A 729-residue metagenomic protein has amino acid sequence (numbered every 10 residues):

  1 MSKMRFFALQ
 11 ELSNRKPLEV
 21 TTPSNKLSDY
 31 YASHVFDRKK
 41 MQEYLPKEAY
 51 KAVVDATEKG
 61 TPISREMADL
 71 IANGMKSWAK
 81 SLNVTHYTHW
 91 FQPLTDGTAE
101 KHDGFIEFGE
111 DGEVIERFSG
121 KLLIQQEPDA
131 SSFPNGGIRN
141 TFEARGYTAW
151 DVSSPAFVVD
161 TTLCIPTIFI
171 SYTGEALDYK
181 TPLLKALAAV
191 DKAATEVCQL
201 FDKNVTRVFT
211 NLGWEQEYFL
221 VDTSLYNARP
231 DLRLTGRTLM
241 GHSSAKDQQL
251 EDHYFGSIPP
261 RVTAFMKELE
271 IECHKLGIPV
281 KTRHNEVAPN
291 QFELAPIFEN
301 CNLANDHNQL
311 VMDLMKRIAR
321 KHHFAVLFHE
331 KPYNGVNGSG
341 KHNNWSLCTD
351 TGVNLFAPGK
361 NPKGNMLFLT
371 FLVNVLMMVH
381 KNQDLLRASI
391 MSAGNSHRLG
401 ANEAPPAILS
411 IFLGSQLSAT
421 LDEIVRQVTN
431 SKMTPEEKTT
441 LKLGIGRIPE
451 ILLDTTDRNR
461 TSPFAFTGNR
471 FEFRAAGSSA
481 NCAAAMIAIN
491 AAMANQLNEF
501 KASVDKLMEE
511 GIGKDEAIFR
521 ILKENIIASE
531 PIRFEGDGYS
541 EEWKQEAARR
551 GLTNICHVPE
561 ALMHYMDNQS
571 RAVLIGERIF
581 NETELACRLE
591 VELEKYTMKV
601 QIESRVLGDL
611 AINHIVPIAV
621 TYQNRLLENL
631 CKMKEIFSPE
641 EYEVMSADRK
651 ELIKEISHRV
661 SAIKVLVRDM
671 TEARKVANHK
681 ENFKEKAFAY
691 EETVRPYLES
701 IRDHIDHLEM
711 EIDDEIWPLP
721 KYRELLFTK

Functional and structural regions predicted by a protein language model:
S2-S24, T141-S154, T162: N-terminal hydrophobic targeting/anchoring segments and the immediately downstream early-domain regions of hydrolases
N14-G120, I124-N140: Histidine/acidic residue-rich metal-binding segments in metalloenzymes
M67, F91, S119, P296-F298 (+5 more regions): Active-site proximal loops enriched in glycine and acidic residues that flank catalytic Cys/His/Asp and coordinate
M67-I71, F91-P93, K121-L122, F169 (+4 more regions): Active-site-proximal loop/turn and secondary-structure-junction residues that shape catalytic pockets, frequently
D96-G112, S131, R229, G236-T238 (+4 more regions): Short linear, low-complexity motifs centered on an aromatic residue
E143-F328, N337-G340, L347-E590: Glycine-rich, acidic/polar active-site loops that bind/position phosphate-bearing ligands
L232-R233, N308, E330-K331, A357-N361 (+6 more regions): Composition- and surface-driven signal marking solvent-exposed, interaction-prone regions in large proteins
E524-K729: C-terminal amphipathic alpha-helical interaction region
